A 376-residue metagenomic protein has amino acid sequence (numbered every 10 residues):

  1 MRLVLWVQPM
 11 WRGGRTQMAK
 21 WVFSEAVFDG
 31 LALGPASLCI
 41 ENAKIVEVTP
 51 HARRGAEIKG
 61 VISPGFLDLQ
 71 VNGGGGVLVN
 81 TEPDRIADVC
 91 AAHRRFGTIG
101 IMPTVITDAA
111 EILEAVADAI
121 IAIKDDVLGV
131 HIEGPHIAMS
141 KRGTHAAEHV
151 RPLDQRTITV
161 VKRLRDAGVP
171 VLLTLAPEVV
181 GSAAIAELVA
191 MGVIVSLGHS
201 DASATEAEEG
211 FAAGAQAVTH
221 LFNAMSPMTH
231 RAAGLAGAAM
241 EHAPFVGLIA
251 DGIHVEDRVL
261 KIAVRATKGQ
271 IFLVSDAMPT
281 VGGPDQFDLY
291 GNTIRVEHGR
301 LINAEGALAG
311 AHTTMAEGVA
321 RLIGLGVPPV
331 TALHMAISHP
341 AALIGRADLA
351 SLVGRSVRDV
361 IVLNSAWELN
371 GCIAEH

Functional and structural regions predicted by a protein language model:
R2-A52, A366, C372-H376: N-terminal metal-binding scaffold of metallo-dependent hydrolase/deaminase domains
A19-S24, P50-P83, A87, A91: Replace "His-x-His-based motif
E25, A43, Q70, H93 (+7 more regions): Divalent metal-coordination and catalytic microenvironments
V27-A36, G326-L333, A342-E375: Acidic, glycine-enriched loop/beta-strand segments at the rims of small-molecule binding/catalytic pockets
G65-L67, V130, S196, I271-V274: Residue-level marker for buried hydrophobic side chains located in beta-strands that build the well-ordered beta-sheet
N72-G75, A87-L113, D126-A138, A167-V180 (+4 more regions): Divalent metal-dependent hydrolysis catalytic cores, especially in the metallo-beta-lactamase
I132, M139-G234: Divalent metal-binding pocket/active-site signature
E206-A336, L343-D348, N364-E368: Active-site-adjacent C-terminal substructures of enzyme catalytic domains
